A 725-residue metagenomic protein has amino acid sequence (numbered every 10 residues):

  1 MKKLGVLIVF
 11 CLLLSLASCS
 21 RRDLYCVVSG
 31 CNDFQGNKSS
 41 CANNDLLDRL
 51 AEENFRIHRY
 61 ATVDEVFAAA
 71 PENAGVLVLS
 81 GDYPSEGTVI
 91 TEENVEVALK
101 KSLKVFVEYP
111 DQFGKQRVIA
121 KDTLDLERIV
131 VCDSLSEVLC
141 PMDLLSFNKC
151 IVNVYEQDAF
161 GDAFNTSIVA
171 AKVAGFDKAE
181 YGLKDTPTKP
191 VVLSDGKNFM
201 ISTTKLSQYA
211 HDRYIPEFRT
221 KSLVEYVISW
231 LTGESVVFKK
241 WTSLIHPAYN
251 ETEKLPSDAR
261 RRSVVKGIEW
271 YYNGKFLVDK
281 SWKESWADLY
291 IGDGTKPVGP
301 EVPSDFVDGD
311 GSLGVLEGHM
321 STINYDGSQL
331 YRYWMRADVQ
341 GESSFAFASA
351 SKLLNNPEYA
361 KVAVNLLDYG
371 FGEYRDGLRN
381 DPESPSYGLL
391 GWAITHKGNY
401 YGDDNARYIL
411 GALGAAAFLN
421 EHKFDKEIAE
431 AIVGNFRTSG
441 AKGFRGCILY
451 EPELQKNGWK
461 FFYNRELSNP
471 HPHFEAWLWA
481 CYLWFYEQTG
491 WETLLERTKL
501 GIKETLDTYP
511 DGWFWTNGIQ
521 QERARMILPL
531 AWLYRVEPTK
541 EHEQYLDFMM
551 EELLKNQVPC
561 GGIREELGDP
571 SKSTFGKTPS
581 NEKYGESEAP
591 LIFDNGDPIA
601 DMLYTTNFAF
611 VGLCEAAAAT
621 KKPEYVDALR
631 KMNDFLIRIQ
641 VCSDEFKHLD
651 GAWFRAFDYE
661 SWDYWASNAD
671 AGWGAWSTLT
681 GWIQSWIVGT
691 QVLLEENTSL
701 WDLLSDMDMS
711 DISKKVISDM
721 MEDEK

Functional and structural regions predicted by a protein language model:
L24-R117: Helical hinge/lid and interdomain linker segments adjacent to catalytic or ligand-binding clefts that mediate domain
Y25, V78, F106, F176-K266: Extracellular ligand-binding/catalytic regions of CAZymes and related secreted enzymes and adhesion modules
K104-L183: An acidic, glycine-rich "communication" segment
L223, P256-G274, D279, S285-D293 (+6 more regions): Extended, well-ordered alpha-helical scaffold segments
G233-D338, E358-W392, A429-G458, C560 (+5 more regions): Low-complexity, Ser/Thr/Pro/Gly-enriched N-terminal "stalk/linker" regions
H246-L255, W270, G341-P357, R407-F424 (+5 more regions): Well-ordered alpha-helical scaffold segments within catalytic/enzyme domains
P300, D308, N380, I563-E566 (+2 more regions): CBM-like carbohydrate-recognition segments
I323-Q340, L390-Y408, W459-E475, D507-T539 (+4 more regions): Solvent-exposed loop and edge beta-strand segments that line ligand/cofactor-binding and catalytic clefts
